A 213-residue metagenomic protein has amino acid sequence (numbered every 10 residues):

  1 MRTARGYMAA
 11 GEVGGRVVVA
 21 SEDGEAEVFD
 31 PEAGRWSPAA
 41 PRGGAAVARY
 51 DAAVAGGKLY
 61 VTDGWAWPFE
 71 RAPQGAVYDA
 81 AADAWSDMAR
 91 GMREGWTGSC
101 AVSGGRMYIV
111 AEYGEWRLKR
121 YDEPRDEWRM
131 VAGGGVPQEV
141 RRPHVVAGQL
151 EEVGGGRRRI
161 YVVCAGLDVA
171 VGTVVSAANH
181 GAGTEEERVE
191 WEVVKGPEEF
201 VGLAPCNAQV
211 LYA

Functional and structural regions predicted by a protein language model:
M1-A213: Kelch-like beta-propeller repeat domains
